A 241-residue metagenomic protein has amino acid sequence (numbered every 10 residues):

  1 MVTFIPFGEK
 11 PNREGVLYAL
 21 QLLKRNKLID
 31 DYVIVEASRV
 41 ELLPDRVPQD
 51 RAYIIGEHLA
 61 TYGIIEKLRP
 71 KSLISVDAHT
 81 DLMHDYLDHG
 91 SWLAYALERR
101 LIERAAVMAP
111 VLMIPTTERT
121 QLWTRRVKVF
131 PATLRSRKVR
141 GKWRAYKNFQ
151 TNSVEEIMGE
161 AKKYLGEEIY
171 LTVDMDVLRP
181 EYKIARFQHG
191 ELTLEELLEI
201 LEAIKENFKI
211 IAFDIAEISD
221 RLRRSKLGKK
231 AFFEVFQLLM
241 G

Functional and structural regions predicted by a protein language model:
V2-G241: Conserved alpha-helical scaffold segments that buttress catalytic/binding sites
